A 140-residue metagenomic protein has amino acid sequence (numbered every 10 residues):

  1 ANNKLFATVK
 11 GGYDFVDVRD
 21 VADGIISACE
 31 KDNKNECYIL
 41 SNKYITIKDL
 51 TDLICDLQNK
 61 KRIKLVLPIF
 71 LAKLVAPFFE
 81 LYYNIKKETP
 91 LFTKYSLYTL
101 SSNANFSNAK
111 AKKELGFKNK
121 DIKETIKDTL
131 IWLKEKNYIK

Functional and structural regions predicted by a protein language model:
A1-V16, D20, G24: A conserved pocket-lining segment of Rossmann-fold NAD(P)-dependent short-chain dehydrogenase/reductase
A7-V9, V18, I69-E114: A hydrophobic C-terminal alpha-helical subdomain
Y13, S96-L97, K140: A generic structural signal for short
D14, I47, A104: Conserved donor sugar-nucleotide recognition element shared by glycan-biosynthetic enzymes
V16-R19, I45, K120: Residue-level signal for the nucleotide or nucleotide-sugar donor/cofactor binding architecture
G24-L91, K127-K140: Mid/C-terminal beta-alpha module of Rossmann-like enzyme folds, strongest in SDR-family dehydrogenases/epimerases
K43, A104, K118: Flexible coil/turn residues that form the inter-helical turn or adjacent wing/linker of helix-turn-helix
N108-K113, K118-K140: Amphipathic terminal alpha-helices
